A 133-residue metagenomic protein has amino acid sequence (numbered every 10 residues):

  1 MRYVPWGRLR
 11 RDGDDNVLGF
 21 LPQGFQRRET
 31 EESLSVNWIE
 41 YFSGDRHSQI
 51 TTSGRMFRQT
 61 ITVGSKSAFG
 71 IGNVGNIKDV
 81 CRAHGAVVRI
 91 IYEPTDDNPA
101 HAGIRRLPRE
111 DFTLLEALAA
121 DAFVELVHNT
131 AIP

Functional and structural regions predicted by a protein language model:
R2-P5: Extracellular-facing segments of soluble proteins and assemblies that are Gly/Ser/Thr-biased and enriched in aromatics
R11-P133: Conserved NAD+-utilizing ADP-ribose enzyme module
